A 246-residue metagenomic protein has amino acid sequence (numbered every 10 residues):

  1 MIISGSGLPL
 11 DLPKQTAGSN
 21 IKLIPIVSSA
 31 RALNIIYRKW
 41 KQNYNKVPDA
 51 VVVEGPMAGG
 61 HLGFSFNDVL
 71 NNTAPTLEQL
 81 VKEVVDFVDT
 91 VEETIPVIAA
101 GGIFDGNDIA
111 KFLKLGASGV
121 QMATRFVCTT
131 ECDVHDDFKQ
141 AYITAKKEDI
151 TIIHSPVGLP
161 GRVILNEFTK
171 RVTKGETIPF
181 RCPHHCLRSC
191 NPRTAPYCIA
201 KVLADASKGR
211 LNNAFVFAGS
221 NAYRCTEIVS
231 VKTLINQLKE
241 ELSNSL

Functional and structural regions predicted by a protein language model:
M1-V91: Active-site entrance/lid segments in N-terminal catalytic domains of soluble metabolic enzymes
M57-L77, V81-I98, F104-L246: Conserved active-site-proximal phosphate/metal-binding subdomains
